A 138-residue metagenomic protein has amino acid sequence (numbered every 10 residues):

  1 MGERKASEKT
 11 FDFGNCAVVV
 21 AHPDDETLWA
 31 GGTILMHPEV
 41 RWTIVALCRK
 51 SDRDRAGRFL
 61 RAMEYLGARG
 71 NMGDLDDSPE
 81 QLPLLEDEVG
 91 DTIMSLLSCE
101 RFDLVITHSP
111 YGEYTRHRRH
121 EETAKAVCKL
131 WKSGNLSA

Functional and structural regions predicted by a protein language model:
M1-R101, C128-L136: Active-site rim/loop-helix segments in enzyme catalytic domains that contact anionic ligands
V19-P23, S109, R116-R118: Histidine-centered catalytic micro-motifs
V45, I106-H108, A138: Short, conserved beta-strand edge motifs with alternating hydrophobic and charged residues
A68, M94-Y111, H120-T123: Proline-aspartate-enriched helix->loop->beta-strand connector
P79-Q81, E113-R116: Short catalytic/ligand-binding loop motif for oxyanion handling, primarily in non-cytosolic enzymes, centered on
T115-W131: Short Gly/Thr/Asp-enriched flexible loops that form oxyanion-binding sites at enzyme active sites
R118, L136-S137: Active-site cores that bind ATP or allylic diphosphates and position pyrophosphate for catalysis
